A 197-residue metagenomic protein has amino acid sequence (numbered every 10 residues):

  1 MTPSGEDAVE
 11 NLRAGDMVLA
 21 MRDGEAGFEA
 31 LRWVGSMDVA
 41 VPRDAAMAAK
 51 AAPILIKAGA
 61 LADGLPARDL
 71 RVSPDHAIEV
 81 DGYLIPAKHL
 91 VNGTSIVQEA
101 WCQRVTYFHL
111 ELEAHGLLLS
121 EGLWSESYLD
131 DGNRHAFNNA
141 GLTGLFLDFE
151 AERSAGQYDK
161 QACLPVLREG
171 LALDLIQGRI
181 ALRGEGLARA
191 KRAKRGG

Functional and structural regions predicted by a protein language model:
M1-V9, M17-L147: Long beta-strand-rich cores associated with HINT superfamily self-processing modules
A14: Catalytic palm subdomain of template-directed nucleic-acid polymerases, centered on the conserved carboxylate motif
E113-G197: Intrinsically disordered, low-complexity polar regions and short flexible loop motifs
